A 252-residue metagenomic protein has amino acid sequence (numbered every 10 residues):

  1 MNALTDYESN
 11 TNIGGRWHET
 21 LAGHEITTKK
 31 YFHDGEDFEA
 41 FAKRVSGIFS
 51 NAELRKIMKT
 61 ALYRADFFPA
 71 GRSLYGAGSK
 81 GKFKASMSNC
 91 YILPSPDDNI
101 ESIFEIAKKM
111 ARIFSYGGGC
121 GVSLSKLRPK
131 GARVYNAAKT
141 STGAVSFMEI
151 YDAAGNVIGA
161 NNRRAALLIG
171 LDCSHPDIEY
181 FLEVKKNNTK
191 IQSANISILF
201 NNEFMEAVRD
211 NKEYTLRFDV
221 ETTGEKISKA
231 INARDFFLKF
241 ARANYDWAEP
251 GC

Functional and structural regions predicted by a protein language model:
M1-C252: Extended catalytic cores of very large enzyme megasubunits
